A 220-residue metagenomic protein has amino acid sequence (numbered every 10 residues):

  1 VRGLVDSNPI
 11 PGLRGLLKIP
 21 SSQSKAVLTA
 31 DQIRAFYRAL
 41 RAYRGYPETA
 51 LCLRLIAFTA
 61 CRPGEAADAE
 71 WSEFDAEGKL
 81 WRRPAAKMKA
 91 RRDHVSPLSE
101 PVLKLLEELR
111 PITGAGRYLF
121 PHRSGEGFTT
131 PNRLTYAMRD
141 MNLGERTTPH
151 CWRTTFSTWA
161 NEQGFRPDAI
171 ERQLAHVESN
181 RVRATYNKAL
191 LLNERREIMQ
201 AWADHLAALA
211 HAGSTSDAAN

Functional and structural regions predicted by a protein language model:
V1-N8, D168: Short conserved catalytic/interaction loops centered on acidic-Pro-aromatic/His motifs
V5-D68, E77, M88-R92, I112-T113 (+2 more regions): Basic, Lys/Arg- and aromatic-enriched nucleic-acid-binding interface segment
V27-R34, G78, P97-R146, C151 (+4 more regions): Active-site/catalytic core of tyrosine-dependent DNA strand-transfer enzymes
R38-A42, S72, E108-P111, D140 (+1 more regions): Conserved helix-loop functional segments at active or binding sites
L55-I56, W159-Q163, Q173: Short alpha-helical segment immediately N-terminal to, or the first helix within, an HTH/HTH-like DNA-binding domain
S72-L80, G144-R146, F165-N187, A208-D217: Short, polar N-cap/turn motifs at the start of nucleic acid-interacting alpha helices
K89, E100-G114, P121-E126, E178-R181 (+1 more regions): C-terminal secondary-structure termini that scaffold catalytic or DNA-interacting sites
L98, S157-A160, I170, Y186 (+1 more regions): Hydrophobic, well-ordered secondary-structure elements that form the walls of internal hydrophobic environments
